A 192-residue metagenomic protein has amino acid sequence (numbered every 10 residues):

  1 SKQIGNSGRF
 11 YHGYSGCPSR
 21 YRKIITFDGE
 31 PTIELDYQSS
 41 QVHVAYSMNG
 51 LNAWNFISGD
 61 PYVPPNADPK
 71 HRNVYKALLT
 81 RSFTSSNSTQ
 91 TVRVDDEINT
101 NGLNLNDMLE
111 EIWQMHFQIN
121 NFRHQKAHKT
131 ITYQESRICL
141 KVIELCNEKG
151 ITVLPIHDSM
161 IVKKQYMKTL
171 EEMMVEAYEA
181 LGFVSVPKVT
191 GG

Functional and structural regions predicted by a protein language model:
S1-K23, E30, S185-G192: Non-catalytic nucleic-acid-binding interfaces of large nucleic-acid enzymes and RNP effectors
Y14-Q125, T132: Helical catalytic core of nucleic-acid polymerases
D36, T152-K163: Catalytic palm active-site di-aspartate
Q41-S47, K164-K168, M173: A short acidic (Asp/Glu
Y75, E135, L170: Hydrophobic (often cysteine-bearing) scaffold residues that line and stabilize catalytic clefts of nucleotide/cofactor
A127, T132-C139: Conserved pre-motif C helix in the palm subdomain of viral-like polymerases
R137-I156: Active-site palm subdomain of RNA-directed nucleic acid polymerases
Y166-G192: Polymerase palm active-site segment centered on the conserved acidic dipeptide of motif C
